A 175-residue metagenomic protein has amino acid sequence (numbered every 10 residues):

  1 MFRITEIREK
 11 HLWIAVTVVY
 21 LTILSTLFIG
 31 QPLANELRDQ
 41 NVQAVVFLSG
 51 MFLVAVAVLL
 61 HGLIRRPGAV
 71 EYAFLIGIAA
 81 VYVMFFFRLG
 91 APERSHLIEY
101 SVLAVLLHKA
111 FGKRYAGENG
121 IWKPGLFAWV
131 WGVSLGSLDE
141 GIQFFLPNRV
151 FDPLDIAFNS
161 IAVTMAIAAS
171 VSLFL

Functional and structural regions predicted by a protein language model:
M1-F144, P153, A168, F174-L175: Bulky hydrophobic segments
V150: A short, acidic beta-alpha loop adjacent to the nucleotide-sugar donor pocket found in many GT-B and some GT-A
A157-N159: Pore- or pathway-lining transmembrane helices of multi-pass membrane proteins that form conduits for solutes/ions
I161-M165: Transmembrane-helix signature of multi-pass solute transporters
